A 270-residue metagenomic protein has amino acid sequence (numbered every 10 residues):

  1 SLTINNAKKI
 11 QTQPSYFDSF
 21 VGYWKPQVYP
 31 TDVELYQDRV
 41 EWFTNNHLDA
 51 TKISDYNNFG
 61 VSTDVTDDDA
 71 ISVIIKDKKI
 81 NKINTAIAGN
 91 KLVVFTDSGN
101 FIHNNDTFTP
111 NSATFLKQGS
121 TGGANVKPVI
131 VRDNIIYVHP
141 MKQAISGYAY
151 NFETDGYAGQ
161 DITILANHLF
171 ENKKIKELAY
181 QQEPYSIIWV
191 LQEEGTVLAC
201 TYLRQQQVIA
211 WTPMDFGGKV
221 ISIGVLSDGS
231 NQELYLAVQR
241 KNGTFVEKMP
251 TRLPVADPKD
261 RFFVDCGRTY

Functional and structural regions predicted by a protein language model:
S1-Q27: Small/polar beta-strand repeat architecture
W24-V28, K78-N81, N90, P110-F115 (+3 more regions): Beta-sheet repeat architectures centered on beta-propellers
Q27-D69, S98, N104, N111-Y148: Carboxylate/His-rich catalytic cores and anion/metal-binding grooves
T31, N84-T85, K91-V93: Parallel beta-helix/beta-solenoid repeats that form elongated, surface-exposed shafts/blades used for receptor binding
S62-D77, G89-L92: Core mixed alpha/beta domains of very large multi-subunit molecular machines
I83, D97-S98: Short glycine-rich loop/turn motifs
F101-I102, L198: WD40 beta-propeller blade core
